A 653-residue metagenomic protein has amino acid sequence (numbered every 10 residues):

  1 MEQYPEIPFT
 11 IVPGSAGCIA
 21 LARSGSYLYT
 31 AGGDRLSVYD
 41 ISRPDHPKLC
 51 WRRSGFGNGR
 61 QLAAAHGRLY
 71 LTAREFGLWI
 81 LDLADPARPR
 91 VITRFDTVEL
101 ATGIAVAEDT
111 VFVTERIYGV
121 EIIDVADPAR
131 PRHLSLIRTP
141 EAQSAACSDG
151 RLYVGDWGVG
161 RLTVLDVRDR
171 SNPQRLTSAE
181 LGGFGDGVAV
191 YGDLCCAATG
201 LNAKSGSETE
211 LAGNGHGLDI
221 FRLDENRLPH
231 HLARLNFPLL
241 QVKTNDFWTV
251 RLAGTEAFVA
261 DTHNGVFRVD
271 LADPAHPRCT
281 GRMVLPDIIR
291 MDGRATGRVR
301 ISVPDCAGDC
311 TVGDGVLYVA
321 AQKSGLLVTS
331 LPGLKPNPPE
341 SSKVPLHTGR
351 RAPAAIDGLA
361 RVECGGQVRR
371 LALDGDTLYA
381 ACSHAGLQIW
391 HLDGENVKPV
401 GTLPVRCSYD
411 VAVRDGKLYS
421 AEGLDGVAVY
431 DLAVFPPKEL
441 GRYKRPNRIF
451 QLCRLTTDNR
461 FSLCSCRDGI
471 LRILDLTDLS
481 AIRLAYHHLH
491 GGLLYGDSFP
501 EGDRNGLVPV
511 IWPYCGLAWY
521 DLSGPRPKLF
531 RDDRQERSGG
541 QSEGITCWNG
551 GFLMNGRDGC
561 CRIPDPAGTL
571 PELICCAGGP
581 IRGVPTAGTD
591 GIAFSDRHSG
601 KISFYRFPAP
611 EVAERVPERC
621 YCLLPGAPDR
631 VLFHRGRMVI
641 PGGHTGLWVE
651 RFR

Functional and structural regions predicted by a protein language model:
M1-R653: Feature marking well-ordered beta-strand scaffolds used for ligand recognition
